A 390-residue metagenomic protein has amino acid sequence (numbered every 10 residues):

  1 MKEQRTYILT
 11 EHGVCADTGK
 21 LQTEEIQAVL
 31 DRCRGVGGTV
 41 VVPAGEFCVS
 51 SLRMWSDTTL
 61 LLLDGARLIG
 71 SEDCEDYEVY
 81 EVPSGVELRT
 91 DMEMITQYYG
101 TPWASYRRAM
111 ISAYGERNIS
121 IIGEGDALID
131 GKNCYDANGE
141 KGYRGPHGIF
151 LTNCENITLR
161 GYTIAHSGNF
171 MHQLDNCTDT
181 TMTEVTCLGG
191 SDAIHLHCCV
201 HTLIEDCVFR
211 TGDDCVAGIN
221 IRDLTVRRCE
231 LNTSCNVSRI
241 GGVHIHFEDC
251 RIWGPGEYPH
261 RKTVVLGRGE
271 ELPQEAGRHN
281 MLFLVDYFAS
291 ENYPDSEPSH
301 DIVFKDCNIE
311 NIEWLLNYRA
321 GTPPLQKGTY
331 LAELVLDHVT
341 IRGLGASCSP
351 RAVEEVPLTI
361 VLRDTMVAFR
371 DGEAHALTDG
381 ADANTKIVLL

Functional and structural regions predicted by a protein language model:
M1-L390: Extracellular/periplasmic carbohydrate-active domains that bind, remodel, or depolymerize complex polysaccharides
